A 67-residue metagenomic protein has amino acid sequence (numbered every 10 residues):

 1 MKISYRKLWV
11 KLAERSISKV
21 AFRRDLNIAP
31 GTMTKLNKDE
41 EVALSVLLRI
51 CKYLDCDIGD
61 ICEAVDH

Functional and structural regions predicted by a protein language model:
M1-V20: A short, Lys/Arg-rich alpha-helix, primarily the initiator
L12, R23, C51: The alpha-helix within a helix-turn-helix
N27-V42: Recognition helix of helix-turn-helix/homeodomain-like DNA-binding domains that insert into the DNA major groove
D39-K52: Short, basic-rich loop-to-helix N-cap that marks the start of a DNA-contacting helix
D55-H67: Short C-terminal boundary/hinge segments that cap the last helix of small helical domains
